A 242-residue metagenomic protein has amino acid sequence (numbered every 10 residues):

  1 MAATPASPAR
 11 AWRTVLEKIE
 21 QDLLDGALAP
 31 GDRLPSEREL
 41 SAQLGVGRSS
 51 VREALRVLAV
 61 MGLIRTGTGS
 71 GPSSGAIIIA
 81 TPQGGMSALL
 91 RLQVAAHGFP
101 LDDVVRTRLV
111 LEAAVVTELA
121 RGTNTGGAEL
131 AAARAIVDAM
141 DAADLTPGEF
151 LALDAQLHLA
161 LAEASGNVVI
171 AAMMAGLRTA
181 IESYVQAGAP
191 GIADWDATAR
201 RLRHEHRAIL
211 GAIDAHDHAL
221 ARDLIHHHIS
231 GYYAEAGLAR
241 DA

Functional and structural regions predicted by a protein language model:
M1-V110, T117, R121, A242: Short linear motifs at protein or domain termini
V57, A160-A164: Amphipathic alpha-helical regulatory segments at dimerization interfaces that relay allosteric signals between sensory
P82-A160, A197-D214, L220-D223: All-alpha effector-binding/dimerization core of bacterial HTH-type transcriptional repressors
G166-V168, H216-D217: Short loop-to-helix capping motifs
A171-I181: Short, charge-rich, low-complexity alpha-helical interaction segments
T179-A242: C-terminal all-alpha effector/ligand-binding and dimerization domain of prokaryotic HTH-type transcriptional repressors
